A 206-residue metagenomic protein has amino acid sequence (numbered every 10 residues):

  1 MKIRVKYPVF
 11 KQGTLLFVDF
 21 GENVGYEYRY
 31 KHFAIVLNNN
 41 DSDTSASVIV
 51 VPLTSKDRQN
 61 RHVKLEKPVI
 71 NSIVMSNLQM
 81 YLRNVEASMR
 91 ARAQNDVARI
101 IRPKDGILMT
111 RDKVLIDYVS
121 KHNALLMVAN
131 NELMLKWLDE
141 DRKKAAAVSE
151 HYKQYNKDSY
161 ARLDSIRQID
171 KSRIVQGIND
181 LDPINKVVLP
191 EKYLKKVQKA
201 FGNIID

Functional and structural regions predicted by a protein language model:
M1, P8, V63-D206: C-terminal terminal-subdomain/extension
V5-V9, G25, N39, Y152: Short, surface-exposed secondary-structure edge patches
Q12-L15: Loop/turn positions that initiate beta-strands
F20-G21: Short, surface-exposed secondary-structure boundary micro-motifs
Y26-A91: Compact nucleic-acid interaction/catalytic patches
